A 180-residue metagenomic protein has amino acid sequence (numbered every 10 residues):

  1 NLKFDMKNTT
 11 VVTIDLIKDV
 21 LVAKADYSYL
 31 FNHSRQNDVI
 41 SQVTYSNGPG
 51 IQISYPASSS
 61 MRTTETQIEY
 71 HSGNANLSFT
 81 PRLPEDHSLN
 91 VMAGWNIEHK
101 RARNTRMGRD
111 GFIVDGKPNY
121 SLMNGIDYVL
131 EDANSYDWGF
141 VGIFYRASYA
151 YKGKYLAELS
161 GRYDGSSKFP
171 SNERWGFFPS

Functional and structural regions predicted by a protein language model:
N1, N37-S59, R103-E131: Surface-exposed loop/turn segments flanking beta-strands in extracellular/periplasmic regions
N1-D38, M61-L83, S88-N90, E98 (+3 more regions): Outer-membrane beta-barrel transmembrane strands
L16, S41-V43, P179: Proline-rich low-complexity regions
E69, E173-F177: Short acidic-hydrophobic sequence patches enriched in Asp/Glu that either
D115, S148, G176-S180: Feature captures outer-membrane beta-barrel proteins of Gram-negative bacteria and organelles
R162-G165, F177: Active-site-proximal loop/short-helix segments that contain or immediately flank catalytic acid/base residue(s)
S167-N172: Solvent-exposed loop/turn segments connecting transmembrane beta-strands in outer-membrane beta-barrel proteins
